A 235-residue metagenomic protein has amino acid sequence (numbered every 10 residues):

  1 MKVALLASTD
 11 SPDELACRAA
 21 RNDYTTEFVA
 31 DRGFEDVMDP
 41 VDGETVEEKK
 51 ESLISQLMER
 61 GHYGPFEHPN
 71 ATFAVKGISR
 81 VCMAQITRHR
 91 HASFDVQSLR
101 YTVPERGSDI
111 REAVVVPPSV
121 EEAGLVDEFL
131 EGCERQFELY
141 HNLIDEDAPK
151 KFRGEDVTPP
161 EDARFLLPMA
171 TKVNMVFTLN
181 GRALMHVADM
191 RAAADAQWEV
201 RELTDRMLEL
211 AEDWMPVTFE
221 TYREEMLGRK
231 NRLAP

Functional and structural regions predicted by a protein language model:
M1-P235: Family-specific signature for flavin-dependent thymidylate synthase
